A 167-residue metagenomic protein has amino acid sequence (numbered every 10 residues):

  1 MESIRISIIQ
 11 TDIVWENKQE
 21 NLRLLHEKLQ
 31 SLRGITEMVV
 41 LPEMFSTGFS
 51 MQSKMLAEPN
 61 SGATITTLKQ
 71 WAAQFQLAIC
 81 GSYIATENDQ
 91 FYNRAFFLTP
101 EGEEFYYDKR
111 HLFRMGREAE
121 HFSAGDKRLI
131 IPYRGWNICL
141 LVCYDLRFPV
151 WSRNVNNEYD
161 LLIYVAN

Functional and structural regions predicted by a protein language model:
E2-I8: Extreme N-terminal starter segment of soluble prokaryotic enzymes
S3, E37-S46, E158-N167: Short acidic, glycine-rich surface-loop motifs adjacent to enzyme active sites
I8, L41, C143: Generic enzyme active-site microenvironment
Q10-W15: Short polar catalytic/cofactor-binding loops
N17-N21, E118-A119: Short, solvent-exposed loop/turn segments at secondary-structure boundaries
K18-Q19, H26-P100, F105: Cys-nucleophile CN-hydrolase/nitrilase-fold catalytic domain and related Cys-dependent amidase chemistry that acts on
A57, T86-N157, L161, V165-A166: Active-site catalytic loop in hydrolytic enzyme cores
